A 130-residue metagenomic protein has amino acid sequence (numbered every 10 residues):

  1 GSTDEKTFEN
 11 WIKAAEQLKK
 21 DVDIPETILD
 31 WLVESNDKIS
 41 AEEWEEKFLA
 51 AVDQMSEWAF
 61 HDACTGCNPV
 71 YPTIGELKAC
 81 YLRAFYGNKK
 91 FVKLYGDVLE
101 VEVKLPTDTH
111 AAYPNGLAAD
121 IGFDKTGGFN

Functional and structural regions predicted by a protein language model:
S2-N130: C-terminal charged capping/lid subdomain of soluble metabolic enzymes
